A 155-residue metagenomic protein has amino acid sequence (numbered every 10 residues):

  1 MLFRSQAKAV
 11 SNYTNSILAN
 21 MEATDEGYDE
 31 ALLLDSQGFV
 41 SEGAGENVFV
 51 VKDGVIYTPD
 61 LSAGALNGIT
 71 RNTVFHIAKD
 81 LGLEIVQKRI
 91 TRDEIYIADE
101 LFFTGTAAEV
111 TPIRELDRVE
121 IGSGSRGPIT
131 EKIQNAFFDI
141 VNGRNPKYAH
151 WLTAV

Functional and structural regions predicted by a protein language model:
M1-V155: Helix-start/capping segments and mature chain N-termini
